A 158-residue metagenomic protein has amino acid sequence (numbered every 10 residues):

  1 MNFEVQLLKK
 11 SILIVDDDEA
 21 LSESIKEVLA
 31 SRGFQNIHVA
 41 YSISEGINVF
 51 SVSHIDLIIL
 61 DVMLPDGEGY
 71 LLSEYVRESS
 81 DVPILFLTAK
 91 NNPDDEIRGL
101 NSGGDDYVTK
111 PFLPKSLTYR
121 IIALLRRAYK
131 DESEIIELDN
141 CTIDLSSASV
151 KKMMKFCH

Functional and structural regions predicted by a protein language model:
M1-S11: Non-catalytic signal-transmission and effector/linker regions of two-component phosphorelay proteins
K10, A123-H158: Short, Lys/Arg-enriched segments at the junction into DNA-binding effector domains of transcriptional regulators
D16, L64: Conserved acidic carboxylate
E19-H38: Two-component/phosphorelay signaling modules centered on CheY-like receiver
V39-L57: Acidic, metal-coordinating helix/loop segments flanking the phosphotransfer/catalytic sites of two-component signaling
S42, E68-L71, D95: Acidic catalytic/metal-coordinating carboxylates
V62-M63, K90: The short loop immediately C-terminal to the conserved phospho-acceptor aspartate in CheY-like receiver
E74, E78, P83-E137: Basic, amphipathic DNA-recognition helix from helix-turn-helix-like DNA-binding domains
